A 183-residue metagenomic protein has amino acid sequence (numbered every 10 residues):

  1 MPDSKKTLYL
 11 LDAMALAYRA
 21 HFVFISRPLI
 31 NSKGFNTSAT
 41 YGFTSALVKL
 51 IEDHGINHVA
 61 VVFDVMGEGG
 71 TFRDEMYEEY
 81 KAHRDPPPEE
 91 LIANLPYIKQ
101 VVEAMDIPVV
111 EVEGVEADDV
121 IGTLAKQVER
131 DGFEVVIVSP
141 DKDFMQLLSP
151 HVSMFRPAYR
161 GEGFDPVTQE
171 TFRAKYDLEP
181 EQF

Functional and structural regions predicted by a protein language model:
P2-V138, K142-T168: Noncatalytic, basic helical substrate-engagement surface that gates or grips nucleic-acid strands
G161-F183: A short, charged helix-loop
